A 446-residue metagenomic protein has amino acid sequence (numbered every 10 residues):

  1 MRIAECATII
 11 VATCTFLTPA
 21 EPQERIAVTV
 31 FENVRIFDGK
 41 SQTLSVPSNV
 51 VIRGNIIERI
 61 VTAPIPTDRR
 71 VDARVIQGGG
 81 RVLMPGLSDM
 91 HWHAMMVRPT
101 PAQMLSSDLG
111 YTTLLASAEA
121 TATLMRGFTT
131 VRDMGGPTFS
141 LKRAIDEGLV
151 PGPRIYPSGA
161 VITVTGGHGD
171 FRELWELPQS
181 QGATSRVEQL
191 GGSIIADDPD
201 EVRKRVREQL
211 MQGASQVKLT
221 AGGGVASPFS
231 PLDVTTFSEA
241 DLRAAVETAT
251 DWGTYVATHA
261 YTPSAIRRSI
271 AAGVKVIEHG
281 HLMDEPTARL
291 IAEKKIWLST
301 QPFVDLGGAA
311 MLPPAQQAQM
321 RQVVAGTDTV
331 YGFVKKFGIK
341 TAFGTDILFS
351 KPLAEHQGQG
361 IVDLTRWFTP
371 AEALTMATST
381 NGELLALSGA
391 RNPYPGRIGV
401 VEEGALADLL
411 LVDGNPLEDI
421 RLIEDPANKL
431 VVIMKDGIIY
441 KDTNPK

Functional and structural regions predicted by a protein language model:
A4-T18: Bacterial N-terminal signal peptides
P19-E24: Boundary at the C-terminal end of the N-terminal hydrophobic targeting segment
V34, V50, N55, G80 (+16 more regions): Divalent metal-coordination and catalytic microenvironments
I36, K40-M84: Histidine-rich, glycine-flanked metal-binding segment
R81-E147, T165-L174, A240, A272: Metal-associated gating/positioning segment near the N- to mid-region
P101-L114, Q181-K204, Y255-A257: Active-site mouth loops of central-metabolism enzymes
S107, D251, Y255, A325-P416: His/Asp/Glu-enriched, well-ordered alpha-helical/loop segment that forms or immediately abuts the divalent-metal
L109, S158, T165, L219-T329 (+4 more regions): Active-site core of metal-dependent hydrolases
